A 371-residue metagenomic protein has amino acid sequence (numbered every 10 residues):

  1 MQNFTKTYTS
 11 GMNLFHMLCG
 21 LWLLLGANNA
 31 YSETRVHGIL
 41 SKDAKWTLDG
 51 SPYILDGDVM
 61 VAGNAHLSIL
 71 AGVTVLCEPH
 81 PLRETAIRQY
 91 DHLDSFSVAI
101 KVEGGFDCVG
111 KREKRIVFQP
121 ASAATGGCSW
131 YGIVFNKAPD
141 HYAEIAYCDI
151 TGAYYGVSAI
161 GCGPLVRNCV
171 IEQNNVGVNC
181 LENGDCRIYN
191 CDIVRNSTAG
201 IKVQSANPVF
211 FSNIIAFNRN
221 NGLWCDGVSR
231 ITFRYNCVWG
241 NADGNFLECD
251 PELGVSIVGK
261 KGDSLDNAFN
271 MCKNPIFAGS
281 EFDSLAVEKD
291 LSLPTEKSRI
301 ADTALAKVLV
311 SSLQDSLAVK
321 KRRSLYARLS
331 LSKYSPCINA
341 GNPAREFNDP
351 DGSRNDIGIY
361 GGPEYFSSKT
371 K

Functional and structural regions predicted by a protein language model:
M1-M12: N-terminal secretory signal peptides that target proteins for export/translocation
L18-G20, A30: Cleavable N-terminal signal peptides
Y31-Y235, W239-L329, Y334-D349, R354-Y365 (+1 more regions): Beta-strand/loop edge motif enriched in small/polar residues
